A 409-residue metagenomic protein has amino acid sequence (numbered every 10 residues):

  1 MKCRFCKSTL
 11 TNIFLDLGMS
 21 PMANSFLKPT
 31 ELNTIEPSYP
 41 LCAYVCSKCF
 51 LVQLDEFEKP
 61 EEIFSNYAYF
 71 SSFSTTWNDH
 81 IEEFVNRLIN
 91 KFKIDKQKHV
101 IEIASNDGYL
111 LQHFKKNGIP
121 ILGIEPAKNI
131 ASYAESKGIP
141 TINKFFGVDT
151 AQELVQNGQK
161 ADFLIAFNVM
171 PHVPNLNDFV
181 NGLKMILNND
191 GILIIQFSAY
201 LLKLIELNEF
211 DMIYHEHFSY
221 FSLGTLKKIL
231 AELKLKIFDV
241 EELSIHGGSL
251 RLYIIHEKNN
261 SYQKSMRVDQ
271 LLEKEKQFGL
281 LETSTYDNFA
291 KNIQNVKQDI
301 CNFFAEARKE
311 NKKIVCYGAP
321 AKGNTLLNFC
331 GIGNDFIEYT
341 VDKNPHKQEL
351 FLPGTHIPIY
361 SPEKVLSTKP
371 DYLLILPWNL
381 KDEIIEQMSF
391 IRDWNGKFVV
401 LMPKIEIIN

Functional and structural regions predicted by a protein language model:
M1-T76, E241: N-terminal juxtadomain amphipathic helix that follows a signal peptide/anchor or precedes a small N-terminal auxiliary
M22, I195-S219, L223-T225: Short, glycine-/aromatic-enriched active-site segment of Class I SAM-dependent methyltransferases
Q97-N106, I314: Conserved class I S-adenosyl-L-methionine
D107-G118: Conserved SAM-binding loop of SAM-dependent methyltransferases across substrates and taxa, primarily the Class I
I165: A conserved beta-strand element that flanks and buttresses the S-adenosyl-L-methionine
N177-I192: A short glycine-rich, Lys/Arg-flanked "PGG" loop and its adjoining helix->strand segment in the class I
D190-S198, K397-L401: Conserved beta-strand signature within the Rossmann-like core of class I S-adenosyl-L-methionine
G247-N292: Flexible, glycine-/basic-rich loop-and-beta segments that form/coincide with the SAM-dependent methyltransferase
